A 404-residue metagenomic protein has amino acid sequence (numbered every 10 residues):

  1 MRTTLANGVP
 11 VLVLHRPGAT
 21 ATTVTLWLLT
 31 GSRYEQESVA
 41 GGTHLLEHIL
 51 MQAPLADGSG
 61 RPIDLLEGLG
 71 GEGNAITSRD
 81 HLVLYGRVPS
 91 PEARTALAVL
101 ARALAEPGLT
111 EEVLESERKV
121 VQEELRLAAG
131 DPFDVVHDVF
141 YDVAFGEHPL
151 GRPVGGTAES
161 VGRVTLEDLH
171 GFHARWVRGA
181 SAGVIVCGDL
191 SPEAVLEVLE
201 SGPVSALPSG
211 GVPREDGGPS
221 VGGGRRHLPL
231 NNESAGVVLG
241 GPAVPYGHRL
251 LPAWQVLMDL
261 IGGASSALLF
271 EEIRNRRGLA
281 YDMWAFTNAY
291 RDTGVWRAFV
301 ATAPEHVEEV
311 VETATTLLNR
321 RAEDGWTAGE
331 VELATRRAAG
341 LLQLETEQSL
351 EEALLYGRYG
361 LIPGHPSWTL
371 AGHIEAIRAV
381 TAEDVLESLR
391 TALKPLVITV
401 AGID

Functional and structural regions predicted by a protein language model:
M1-A21: N- or domain-start disorder-to-order transition segments that initiate the globular core
T4, G58-G211, H227, V244-P245 (+2 more regions): Charge-rich, well-structured scaffold segments of protease-associated domains
N7-V9, V221, L279-Y281: Short beta-strand or tight-loop elements that sit immediately N-terminal to catalytic metal-binding acidic residues
V11-V13, L26, V184, L239 (+2 more regions): Generic preference for hydrophobic
H15-P17, T25-W27, P208-F270, G360 (+1 more regions): His/Glu-based metal-binding/catalytic segments typifying zinc-dependent metallopeptidases
G18, T23-S90, G263-L279: M16/MPP (pitrilysin/insulinase) zinc-metallopeptidase core fold and M16-derived inactive scaffolds
T22, L82, A235-L239, G294-W296: Short beta-strand micro-motifs in enzyme catalytic cores
G41-G42, A96, P252-A253, S265-L269 (+1 more regions): Catalytic-loop motifs flanking and including active-site residues across diverse enzymes
